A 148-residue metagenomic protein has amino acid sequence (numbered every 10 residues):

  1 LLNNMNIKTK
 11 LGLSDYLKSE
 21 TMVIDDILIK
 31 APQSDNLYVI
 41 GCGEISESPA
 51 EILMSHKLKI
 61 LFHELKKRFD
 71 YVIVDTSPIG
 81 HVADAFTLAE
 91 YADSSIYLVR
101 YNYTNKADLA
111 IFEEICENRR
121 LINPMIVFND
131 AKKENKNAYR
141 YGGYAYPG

Functional and structural regions predicted by a protein language model:
L1-G148: P-loop NTP-binding module
